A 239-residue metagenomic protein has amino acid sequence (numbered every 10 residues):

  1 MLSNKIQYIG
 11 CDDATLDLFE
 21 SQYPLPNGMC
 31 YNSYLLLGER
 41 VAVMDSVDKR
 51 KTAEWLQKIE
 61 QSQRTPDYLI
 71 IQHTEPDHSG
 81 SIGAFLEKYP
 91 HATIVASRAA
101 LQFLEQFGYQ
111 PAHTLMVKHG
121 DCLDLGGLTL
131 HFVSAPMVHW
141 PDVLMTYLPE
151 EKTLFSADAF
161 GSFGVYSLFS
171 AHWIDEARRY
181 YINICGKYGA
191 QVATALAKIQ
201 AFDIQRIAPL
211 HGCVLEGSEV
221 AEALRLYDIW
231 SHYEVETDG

Functional and structural regions predicted by a protein language model:
M1-N4, V95-V143, Y188-L196, Q200: Metallo-beta-lactamase
N4-I59, M145-S156: Conserved beta-strand hairpin/beta-sheet module of binuclear metal-dependent hydrolase folds, prominently
L16, K51, T74-S79, L101-L104 (+3 more regions): Active-site environment of divalent metal-dependent phosphoester hydrolases
F19-P24, V47-D48, I71-H73, L130-P136 (+1 more regions): Short, flexible loop segments at the rims of nucleotide/cofactor-binding pockets, characterized by
E39, R50-V95: Active-site metal-binding motif and surrounding structural segment of the metallo-beta-lactamase
M44-S46, P66-T74, I94-S97, L154-A157 (+1 more regions): Active-site neighborhood of phospho(di)ester-bond hydrolases with catalytic His/Asp-centered motifs
T129-S218: Metallo-beta-lactamase
G212-E236: Terminal amphipathic helices with adjacent charged low-complexity linkers/tails
